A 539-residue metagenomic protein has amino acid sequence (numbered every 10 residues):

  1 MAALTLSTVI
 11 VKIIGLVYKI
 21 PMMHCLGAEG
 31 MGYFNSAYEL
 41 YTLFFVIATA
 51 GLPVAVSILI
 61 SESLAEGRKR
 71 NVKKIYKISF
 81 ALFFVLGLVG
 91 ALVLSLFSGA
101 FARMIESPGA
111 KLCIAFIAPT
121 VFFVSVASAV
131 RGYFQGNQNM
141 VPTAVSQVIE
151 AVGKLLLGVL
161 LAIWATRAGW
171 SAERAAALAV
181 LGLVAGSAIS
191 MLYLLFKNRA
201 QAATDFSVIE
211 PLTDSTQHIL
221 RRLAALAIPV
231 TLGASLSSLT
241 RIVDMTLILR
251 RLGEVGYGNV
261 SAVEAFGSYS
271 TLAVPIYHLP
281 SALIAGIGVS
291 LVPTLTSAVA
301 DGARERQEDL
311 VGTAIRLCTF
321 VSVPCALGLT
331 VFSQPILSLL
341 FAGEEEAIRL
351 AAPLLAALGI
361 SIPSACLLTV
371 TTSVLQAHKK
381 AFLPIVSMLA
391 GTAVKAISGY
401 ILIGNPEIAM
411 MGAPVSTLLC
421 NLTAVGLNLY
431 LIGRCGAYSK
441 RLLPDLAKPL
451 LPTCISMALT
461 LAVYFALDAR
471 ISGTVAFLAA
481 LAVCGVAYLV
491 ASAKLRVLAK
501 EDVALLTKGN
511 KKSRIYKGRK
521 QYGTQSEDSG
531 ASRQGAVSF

Functional and structural regions predicted by a protein language model:
M1-I14, R70, K74, P211-S237 (+1 more regions): N-terminal membrane topogenesis motif
M1-V54, F84, A91, S95 (+2 more regions): Signature of the first transmembrane helix
M23-L43, A172-A177, R221-L226, L249-H278 (+1 more regions): Interfacial/gating helices of multi-pass transporter permease domains
A50-A65, S281-R304, T372: Helix-loop junctions and terminal segments of transmembrane helices in multi-pass membrane transport/translocation
G99-I117, T330-I362: Interfacial segments at transmembrane-helix termini and the short loops linking adjacent helices
V124-S146, I360-A390, I401: Membrane-interface junctions at transmembrane-helix termini in multi-pass inner-membrane proteins
V141, V152-L192, F196, F382 (+5 more regions): Membrane-interface helix-loop junctions in multi-pass transport and translocation proteins
G253, L461-F539: Membrane-proximal transmembrane or re-entrant/amphipathic helices at the cytosolic face
